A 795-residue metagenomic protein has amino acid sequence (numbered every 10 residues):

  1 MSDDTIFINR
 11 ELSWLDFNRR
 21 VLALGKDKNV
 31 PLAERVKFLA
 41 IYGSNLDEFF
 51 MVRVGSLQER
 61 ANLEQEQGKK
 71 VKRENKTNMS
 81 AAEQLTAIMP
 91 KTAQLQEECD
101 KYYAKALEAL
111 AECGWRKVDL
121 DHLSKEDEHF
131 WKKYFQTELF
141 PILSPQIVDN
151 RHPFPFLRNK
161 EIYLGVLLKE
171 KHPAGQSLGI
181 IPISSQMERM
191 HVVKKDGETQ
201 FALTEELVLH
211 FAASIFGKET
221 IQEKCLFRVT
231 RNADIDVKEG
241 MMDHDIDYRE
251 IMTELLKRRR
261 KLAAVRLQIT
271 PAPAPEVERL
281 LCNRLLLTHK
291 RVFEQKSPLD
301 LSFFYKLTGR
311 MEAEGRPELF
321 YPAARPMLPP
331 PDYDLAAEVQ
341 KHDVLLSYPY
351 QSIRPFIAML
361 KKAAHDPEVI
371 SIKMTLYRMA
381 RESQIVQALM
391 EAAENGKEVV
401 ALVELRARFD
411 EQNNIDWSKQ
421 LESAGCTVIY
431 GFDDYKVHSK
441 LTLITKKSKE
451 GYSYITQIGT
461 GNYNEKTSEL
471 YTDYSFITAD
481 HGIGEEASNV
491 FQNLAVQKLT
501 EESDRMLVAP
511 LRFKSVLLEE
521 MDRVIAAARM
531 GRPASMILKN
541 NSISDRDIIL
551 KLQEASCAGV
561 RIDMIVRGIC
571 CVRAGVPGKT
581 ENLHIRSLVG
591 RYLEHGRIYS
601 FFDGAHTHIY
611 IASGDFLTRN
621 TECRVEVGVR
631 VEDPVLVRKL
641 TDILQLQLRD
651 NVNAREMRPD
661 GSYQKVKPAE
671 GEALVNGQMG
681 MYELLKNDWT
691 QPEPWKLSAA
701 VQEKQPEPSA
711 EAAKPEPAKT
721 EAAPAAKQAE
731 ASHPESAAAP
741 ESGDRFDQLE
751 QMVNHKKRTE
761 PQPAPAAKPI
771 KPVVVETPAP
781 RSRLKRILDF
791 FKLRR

Functional and structural regions predicted by a protein language model:
M1-M536, E554, A558, C570-R795: N-terminal localization/anchoring segments of enzymes in phospholipid and broader phosphate metabolism
R546: Active-site glycine- and acidic-residue-rich loops that bind and position anionic ligands or nucleotide-like cofactors
R561-I565: Hydrophobic alpha/beta core scaffold segments
